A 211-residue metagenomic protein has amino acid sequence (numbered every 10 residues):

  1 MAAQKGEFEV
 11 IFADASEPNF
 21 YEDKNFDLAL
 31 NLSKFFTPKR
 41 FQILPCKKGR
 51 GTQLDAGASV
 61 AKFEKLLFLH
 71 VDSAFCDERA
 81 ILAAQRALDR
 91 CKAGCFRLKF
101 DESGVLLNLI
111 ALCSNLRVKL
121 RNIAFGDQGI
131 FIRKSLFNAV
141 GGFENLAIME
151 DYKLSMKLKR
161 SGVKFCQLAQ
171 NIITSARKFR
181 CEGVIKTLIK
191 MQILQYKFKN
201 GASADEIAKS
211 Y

Functional and structural regions predicted by a protein language model:
M1-F8: Short, acidic, metal-binding catalytic loop of nucleotide-sugar glycosyltransferases
D14-L28, S73-A74: A conserved acidic beta->alpha catalytic loop
P45-A61: Glycine-rich, basic loop-to-helix element that forms the pyrophosphate-binding segment of sugar-nucleotide handling
K62-F63, D127-V140: Conserved nucleotide-sugar donor-binding and metal-coordinating catalytic region shared by glycosyltransferases
L66: Short aromatic/hydrophobic "clamp" motif used to bind/position activated sugar donors
E78-L106: Conserved donor NDP-sugar-binding/catalytic core segment of glycosyltransferases
I148-L154: Acidic donor-binding loop at a coil-to-helix junction in glycosyltransferase catalytic cores that engages
M156-Y211: Hydrophobic helical membrane-anchoring modules
